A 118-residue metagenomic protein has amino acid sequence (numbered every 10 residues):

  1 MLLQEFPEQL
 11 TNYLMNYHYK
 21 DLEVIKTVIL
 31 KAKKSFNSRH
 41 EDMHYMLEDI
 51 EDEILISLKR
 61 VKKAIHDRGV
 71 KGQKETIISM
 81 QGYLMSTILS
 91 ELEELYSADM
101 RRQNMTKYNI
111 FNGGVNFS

Functional and structural regions predicted by a protein language model:
M1-S118: Electrostatic interaction modules used in gene-expression and signaling proteins
